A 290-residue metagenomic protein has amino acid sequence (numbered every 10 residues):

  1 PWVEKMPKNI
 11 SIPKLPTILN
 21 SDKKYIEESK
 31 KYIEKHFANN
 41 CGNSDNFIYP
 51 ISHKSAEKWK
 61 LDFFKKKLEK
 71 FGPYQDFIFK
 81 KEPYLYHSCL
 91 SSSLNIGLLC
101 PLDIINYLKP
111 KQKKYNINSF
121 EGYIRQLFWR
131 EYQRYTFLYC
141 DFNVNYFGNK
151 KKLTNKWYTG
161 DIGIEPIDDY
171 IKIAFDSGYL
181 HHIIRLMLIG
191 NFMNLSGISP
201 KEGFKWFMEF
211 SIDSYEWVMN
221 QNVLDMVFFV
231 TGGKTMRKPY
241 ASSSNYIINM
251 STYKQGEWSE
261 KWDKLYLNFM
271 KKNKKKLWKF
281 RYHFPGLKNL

Functional and structural regions predicted by a protein language model:
P1-P101, I105, I117, N245-L290: Active-site "lid/cap" and pocket-lining segments within catalytic core domains
K58-L61, K65-I183: Gly/Thr-rich phosphate-binding loop signature of adenosyl cofactor/nucleotide-binding cores
F77-P83, G148-K150, I189-F192, M208-S211 (+2 more regions): A glycine-rich phosphate-binding loop feature that marks nucleotide/adenosyl-phosphate handling sites
L98, F128-Y132, S196-G197, Y215 (+1 more regions): Short alpha-helix boundary/capping elements
I105-Y115, F142-K150, P200-D213, K279-N289: Short alpha-helical "patches" and their helix-cap loops
H181-M187, N191-G197, E202-K205, F210 (+1 more regions): Long, repeat-rich segments with strong aromatic
I189-F192, S196-G232, S244: Active/binding-pocket-proximal capping segment
G233-Y240: Active-site/ligand-binding surface loops and adjacent short beta/alpha elements that line catalytic pockets across
